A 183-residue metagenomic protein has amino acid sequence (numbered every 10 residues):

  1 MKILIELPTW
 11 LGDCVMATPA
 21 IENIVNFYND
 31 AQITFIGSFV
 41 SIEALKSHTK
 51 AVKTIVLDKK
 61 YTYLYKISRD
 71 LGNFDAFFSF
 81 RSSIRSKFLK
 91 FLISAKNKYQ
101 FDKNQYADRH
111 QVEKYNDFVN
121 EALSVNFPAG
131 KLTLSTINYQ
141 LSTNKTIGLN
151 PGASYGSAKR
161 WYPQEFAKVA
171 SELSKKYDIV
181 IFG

Functional and structural regions predicted by a protein language model:
M1-G183: Catalytic machinery of carbohydrate-active enzymes, primarily nucleotide-sugar-dependent glycosyltransferases
